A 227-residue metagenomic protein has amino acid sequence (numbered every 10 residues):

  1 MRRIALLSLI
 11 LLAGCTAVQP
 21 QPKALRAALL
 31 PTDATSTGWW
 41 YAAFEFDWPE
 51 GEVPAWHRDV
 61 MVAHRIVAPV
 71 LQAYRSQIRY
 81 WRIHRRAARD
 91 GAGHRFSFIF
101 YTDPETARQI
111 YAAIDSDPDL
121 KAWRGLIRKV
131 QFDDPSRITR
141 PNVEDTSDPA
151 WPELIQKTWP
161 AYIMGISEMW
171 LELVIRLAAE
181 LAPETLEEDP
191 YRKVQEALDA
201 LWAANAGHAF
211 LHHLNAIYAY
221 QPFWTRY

Functional and structural regions predicted by a protein language model:
R2-R3, G14-Y227: An acidic, charge-biased composition feature
A5-L9: Sec-dependent signal peptide hydrophobic core
